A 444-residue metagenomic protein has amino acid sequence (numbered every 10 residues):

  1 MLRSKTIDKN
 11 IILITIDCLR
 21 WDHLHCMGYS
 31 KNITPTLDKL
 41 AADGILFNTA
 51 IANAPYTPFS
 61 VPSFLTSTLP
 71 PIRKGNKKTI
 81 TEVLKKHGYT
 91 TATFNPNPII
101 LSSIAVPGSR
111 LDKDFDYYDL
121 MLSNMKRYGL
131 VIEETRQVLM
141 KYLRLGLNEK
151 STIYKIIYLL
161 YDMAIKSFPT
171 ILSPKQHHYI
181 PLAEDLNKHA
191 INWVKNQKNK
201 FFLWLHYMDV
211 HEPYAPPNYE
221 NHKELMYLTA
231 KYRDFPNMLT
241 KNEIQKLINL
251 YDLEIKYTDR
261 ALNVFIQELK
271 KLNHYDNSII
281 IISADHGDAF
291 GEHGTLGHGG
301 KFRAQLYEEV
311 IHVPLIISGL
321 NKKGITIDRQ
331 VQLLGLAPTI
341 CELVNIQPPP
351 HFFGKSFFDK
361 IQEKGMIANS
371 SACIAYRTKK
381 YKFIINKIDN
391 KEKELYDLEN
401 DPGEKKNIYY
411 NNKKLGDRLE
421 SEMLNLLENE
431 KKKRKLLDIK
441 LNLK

Functional and structural regions predicted by a protein language model:
M1-K444: Catalytic domains that recognize anionic headgroups
